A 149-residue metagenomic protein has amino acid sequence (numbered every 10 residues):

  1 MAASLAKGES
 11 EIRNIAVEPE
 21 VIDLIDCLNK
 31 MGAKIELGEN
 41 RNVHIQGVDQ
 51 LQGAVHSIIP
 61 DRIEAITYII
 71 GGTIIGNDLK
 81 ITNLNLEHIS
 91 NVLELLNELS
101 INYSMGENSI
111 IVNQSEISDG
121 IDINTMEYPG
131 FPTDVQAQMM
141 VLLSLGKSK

Functional and structural regions predicted by a protein language model:
M1-K149: Short, structured segments at the rim of ligand-binding sites
